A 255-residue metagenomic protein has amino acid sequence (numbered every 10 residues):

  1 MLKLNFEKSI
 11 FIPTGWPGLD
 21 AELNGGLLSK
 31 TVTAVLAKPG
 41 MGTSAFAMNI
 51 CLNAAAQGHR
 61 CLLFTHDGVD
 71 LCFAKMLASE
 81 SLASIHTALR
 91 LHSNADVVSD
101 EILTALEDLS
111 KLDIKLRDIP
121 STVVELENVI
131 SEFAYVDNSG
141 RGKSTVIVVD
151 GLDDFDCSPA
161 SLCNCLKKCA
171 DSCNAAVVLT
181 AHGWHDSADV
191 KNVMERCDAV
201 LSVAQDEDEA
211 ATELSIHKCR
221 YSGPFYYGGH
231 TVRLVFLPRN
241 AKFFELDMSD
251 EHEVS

Functional and structural regions predicted by a protein language model:
M1-S29, D108-K111, S172, E207 (+3 more regions): Core recognition of P-loop NTPase motor domains used across DNA-transaction enzymes
M1-S84, M194: The Walker A/P-loop phosphate-binding site
G58-K143, D156, G229: Cytosolic-facing regulatory segments adjacent to core modules
L63, V148-D150, A175-H182: Structural recognition of the conserved hydrophobic beta-strand(s) that form the central parallel beta-sheet of P-loop
H66-G68, L179-W184, Q205-D206, R220: A short beta-strand-to-loop transition that corresponds to the Sensor-1 phosphate-sensing loop of AAA+ P-loop ATPases
V124, I130-I147, K168, S172-C173 (+1 more regions): C-terminal regions of RecA-like/P-loop NTPase motor modules
G151-F155: Conserved Walker B
C157-C169: Conserved Walker B catalytic segment
